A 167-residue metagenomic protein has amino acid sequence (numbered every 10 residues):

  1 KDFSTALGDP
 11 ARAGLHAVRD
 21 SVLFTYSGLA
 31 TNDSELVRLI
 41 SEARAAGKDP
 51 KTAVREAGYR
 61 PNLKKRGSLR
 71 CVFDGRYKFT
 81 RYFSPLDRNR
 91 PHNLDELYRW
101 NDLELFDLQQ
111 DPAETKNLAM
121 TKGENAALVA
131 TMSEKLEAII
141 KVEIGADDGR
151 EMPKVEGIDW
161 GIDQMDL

Functional and structural regions predicted by a protein language model:
K1, R19, K65, G145: A short, aromatic/hydrophobic, helix- or strand-capping loop or linear motif that either lines the entrance/gate
K1-A13, Q110: Non-catalytic, well-ordered alpha-helical segments in soluble enzyme domains
L7, R76, A127: Active-site regions of oxyanion-processing enzymes, predominantly non-cytosolic
H16-R19, F73: A short, polar/charged loop/turn motif at coil->beta-strand junctions and beta-hairpin connectors
V18-Y26, R150, K154: WW-domain-binding short linear motifs
Y26-M120: C-terminal, low-complexity/hydrophilic appendages and adjacent surface loops of extracellular/periplasmic anionic
L39-E42, R60-N62, Y98-W100, P112 (+1 more regions): Long, internal low-complexity/basic segments
